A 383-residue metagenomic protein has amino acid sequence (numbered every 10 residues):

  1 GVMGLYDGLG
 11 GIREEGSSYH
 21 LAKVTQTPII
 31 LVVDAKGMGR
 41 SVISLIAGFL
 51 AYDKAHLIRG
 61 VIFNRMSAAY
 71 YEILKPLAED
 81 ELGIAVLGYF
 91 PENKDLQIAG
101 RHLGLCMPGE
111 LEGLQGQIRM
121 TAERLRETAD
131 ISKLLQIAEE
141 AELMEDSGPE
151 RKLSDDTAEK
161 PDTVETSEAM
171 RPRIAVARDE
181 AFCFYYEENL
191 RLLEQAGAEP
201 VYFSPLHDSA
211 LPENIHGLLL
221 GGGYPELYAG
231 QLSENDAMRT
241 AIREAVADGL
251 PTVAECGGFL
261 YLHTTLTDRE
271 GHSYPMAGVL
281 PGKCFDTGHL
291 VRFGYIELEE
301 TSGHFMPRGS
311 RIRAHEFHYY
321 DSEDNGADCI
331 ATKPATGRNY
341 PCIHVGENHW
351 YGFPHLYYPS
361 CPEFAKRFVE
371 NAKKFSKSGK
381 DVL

Functional and structural regions predicted by a protein language model:
G1-G10: Switch II (G3) loop of P-loop NTPases
I12-Y19, A47, E234-M238: Charged helix-capping and loop-helix junction motifs
R13-A35: Inter-motif core of Ras-like GTPase G domains
H20-L21, G48, A78, L192 (+1 more regions): Hydrophobic/aromatic ligand-binding patch that stacks against planar heteroaromatic rings of cofactors or nucleotides
A22, A169, F182-E194, E199-V201 (+2 more regions): C-terminal and late-domain segments of enzyme folds
G39-K160, T166: Internal gly/pro-rich beta-alpha loop/helix module that stabilizes soluble enzyme cofactors or their anionic handles
R171-D236, T240-A247: Phosphate-binding active sites in nucleotide-utilizing proteins
P225-G303: Cysteine-nucleophile active-site neighborhood
